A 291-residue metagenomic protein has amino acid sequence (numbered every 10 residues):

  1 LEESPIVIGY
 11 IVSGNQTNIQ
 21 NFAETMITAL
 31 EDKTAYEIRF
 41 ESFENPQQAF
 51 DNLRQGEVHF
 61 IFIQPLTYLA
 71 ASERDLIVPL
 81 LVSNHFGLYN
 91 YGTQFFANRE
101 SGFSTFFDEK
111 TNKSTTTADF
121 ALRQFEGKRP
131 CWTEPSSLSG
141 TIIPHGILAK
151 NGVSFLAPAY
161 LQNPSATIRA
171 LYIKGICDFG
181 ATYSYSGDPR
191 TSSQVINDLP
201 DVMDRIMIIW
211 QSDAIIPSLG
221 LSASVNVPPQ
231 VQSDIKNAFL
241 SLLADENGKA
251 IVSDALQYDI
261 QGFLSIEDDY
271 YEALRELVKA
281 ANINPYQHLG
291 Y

Functional and structural regions predicted by a protein language model:
L1-I6, G14-T25, V227-Y291: An extracytoplasmic/periplasmic, membrane-proximal ligand-sensing/linker region
L1-L69: Extracytoplasmic small-molecule ligand-binding "clamshell" domains of the periplasmic binding protein/Venus flytrap
V7, I11-V12, H85-Q94, I196-K236 (+3 more regions): Periplasmic-binding protein-like
V12, S42-P46, E57-D75, V82-N84 (+2 more regions): Beta->alpha turn/N-cap motifs
F40, N98-F103, S224-P228: Short loop segments at secondary-structure junctions
S83-G140: A conserved helix-loop-strand patch within extracytoplasmic ligand-binding domains of the periplasmic binding
N112-A118, E126-P229: Pocket-lining segment of extracytoplasmic ligand-binding domains
